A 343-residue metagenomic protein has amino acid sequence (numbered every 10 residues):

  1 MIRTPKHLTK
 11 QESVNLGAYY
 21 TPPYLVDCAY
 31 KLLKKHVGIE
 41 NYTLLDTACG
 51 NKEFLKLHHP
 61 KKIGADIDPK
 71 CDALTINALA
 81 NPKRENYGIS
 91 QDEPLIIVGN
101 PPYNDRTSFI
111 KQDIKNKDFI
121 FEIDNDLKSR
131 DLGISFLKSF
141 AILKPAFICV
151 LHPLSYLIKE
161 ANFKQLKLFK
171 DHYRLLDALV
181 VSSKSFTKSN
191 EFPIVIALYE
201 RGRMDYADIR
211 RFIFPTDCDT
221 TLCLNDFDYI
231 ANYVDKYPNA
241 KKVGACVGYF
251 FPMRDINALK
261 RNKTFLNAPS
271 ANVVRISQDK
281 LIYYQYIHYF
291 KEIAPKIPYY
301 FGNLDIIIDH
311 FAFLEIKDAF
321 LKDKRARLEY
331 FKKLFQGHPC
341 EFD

Functional and structural regions predicted by a protein language model:
M1-A80, K317, K324-D343: Class I S-adenosyl-L-methionine
F54-L55, D105-S108, Y156-E160, Y206-A207: Short catalytic/ligand-binding loop motif for oxyanion handling, primarily in non-cytosolic enzymes, centered on
T75-L95: Short amphipathic alpha-helix with an adjacent loop that forms part of the alpha/beta core around
N77, I97-N104: Amphipathic alpha-helical repeat scaffolds
T107-S129: Mobile active-site "lid"/loop adjacent to the S-adenosyl-L-methionine
D126-S183, A197-L198: Conserved Class I SAM-dependent methyltransferase catalytic core
N190-C246: Flexible, glycine-/basic-rich loop-and-beta segments that form/coincide with the SAM-dependent methyltransferase
A245-D343: C-terminal target-recognition/interaction regions appended to catalytic cores
